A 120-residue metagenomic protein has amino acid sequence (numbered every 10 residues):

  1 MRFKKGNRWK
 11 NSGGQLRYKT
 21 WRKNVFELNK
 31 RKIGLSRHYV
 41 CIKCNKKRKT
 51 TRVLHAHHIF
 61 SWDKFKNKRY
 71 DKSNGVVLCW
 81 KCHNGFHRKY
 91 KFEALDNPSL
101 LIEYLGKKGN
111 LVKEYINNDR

Functional and structural regions predicted by a protein language model:
K5-K43, N67-R69: Short, charged surface segments at domain edges that flank catalytic/cofactor-binding sites
V40, H55, L78: The −1 position to Zn-ligating cysteines in a subset of zinc-ribbon hairpins
N45, F60, H83: Cys/His-coordinated zinc-binding microdomains
K49, G75-D96: Short Cys/His-centered divalent metal-binding micro-motifs
T50-A56: Canonical RING-type zinc finger of E3 ubiquitin-protein ligases
H58-K64, A94-E103: Short cysteine/histidine-rich metal-coordination sites, predominantly Zn2+-binding motifs
F60-N74: Short linker/helix segments within small regulatory modules
N97-R120: Charged phosphate-binding loop/patch that engages nucleotide di/tri-phosphates or the phosphate backbone of nucleic
